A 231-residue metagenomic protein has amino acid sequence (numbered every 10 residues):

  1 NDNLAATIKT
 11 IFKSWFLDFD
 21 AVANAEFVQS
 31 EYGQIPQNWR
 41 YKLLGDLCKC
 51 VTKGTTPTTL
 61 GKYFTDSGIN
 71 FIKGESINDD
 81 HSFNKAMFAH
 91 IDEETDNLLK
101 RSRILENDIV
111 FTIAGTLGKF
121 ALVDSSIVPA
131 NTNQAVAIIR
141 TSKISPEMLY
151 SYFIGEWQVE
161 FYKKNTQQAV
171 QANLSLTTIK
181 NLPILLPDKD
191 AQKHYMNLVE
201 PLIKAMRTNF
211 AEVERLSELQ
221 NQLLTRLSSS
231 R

Functional and structural regions predicted by a protein language model:
N1-T55, N181, L185, K189-R231: Non-catalytic DNA-recognition/assembly elements of restriction-modification systems
K9, K13, L17, D46-K49 (+6 more regions): Generic alpha-helical structural context detector
F27-V28, G45-K62, E75-E106, S126 (+1 more regions): Sequence-specific dsDNA recognition surfaces
R40, S67-N70, M87, A135: A generic secondary-structure signal marking the coil-to-beta-strand transition
F64-T65, E218: A glycine-rich phosphate-binding loop feature that marks nucleotide/adenosyl-phosphate handling sites
K73-G74, E93-Q158, N165-Q171, S175-I179: A short beta-sheet element
E156, F161, L202-A205: C-terminal structured domain segments across diverse proteins
